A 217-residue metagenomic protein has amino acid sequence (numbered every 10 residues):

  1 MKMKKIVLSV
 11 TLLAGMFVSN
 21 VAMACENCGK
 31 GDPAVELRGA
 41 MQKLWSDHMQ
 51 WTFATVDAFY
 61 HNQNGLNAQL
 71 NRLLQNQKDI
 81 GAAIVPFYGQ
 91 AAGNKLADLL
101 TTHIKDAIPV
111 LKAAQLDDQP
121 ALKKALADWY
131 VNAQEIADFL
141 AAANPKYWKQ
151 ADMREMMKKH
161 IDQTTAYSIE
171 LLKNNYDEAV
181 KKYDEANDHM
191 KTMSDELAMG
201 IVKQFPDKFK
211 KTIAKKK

Functional and structural regions predicted by a protein language model:
M1-V10: Bacterial N-terminal signal peptides that target proteins for export
V10-T11, F53: A ubiquitous, low-specificity "background" feature that marks scattered single residues across proteins without
T11-L12, A22: Cleavable N-terminal signal peptides
E26, P33-R38, Q42-F59, Q63 (+5 more regions): C-terminal amphipathic alpha-helix
T55-L66, A82-A92: Helix-loop segments that flank and shape redox-cofactor active sites
L73-A113: Mid-chain, structured segments of secreted extracytoplasmic proteins
